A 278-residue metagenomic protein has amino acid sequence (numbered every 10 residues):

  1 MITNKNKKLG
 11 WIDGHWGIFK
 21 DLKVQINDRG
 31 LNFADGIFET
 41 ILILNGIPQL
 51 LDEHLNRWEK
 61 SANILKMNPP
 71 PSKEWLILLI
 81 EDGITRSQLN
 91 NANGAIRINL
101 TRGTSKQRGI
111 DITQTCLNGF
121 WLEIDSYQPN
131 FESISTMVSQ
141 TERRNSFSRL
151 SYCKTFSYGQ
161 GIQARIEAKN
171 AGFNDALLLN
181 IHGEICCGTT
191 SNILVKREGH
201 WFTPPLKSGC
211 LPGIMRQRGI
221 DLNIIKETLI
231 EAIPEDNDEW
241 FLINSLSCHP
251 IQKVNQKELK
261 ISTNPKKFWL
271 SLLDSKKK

Functional and structural regions predicted by a protein language model:
M1-T85, T101, K106-K278: Helix-start/capping segments and mature chain N-termini
L89-L100, Q107: Ordered, amphipathic secondary-structure segments that act as subunit-interaction surfaces in large macromolecular
